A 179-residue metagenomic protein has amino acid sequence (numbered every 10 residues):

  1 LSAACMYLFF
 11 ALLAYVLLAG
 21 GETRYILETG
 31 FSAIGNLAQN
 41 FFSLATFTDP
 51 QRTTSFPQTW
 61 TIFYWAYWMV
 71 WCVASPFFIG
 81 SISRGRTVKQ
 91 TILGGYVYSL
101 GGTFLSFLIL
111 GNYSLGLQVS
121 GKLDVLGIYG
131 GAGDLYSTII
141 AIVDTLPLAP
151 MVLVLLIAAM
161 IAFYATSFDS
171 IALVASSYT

Functional and structural regions predicted by a protein language model:
S2-R86, L93, Y98-L153: Membrane-embedded translocation segments of transport machinery
A19, T23, A158-F168: Helix-loop-helix module between adjacent transmembrane segments
A74-S75, F168-I171: Transmembrane helix boundary and interhelical junction motifs in multipass membrane proteins
G80-K89, S170-T179: Alpha-helical transmembrane segments
D144, I157-M160, S176-T179: Aromatic-capped, Gly/Pro-kinked transmembrane alpha-helices
